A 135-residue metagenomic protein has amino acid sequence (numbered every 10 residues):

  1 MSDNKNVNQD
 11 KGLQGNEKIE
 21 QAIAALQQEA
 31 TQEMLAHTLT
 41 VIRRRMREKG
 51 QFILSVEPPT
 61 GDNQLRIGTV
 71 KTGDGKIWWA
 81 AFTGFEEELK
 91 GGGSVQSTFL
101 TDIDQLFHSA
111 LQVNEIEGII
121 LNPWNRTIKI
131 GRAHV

Functional and structural regions predicted by a protein language model:
M1-R132: An interfacial alpha-helical scaffold signature
